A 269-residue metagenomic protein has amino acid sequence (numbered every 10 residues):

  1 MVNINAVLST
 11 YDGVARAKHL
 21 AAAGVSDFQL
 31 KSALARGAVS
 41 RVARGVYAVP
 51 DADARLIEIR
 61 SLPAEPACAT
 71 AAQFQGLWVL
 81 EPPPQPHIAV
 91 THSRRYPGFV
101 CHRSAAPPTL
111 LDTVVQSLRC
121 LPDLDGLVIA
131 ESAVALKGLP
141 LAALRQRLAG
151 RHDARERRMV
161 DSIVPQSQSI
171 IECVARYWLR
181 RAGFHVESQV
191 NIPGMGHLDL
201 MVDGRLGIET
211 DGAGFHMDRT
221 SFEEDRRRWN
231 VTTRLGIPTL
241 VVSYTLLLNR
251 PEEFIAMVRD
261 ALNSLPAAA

Functional and structural regions predicted by a protein language model:
M1-H152, N263-A269: Short gly/ser-rich loop at a beta-strand->alpha-helix junction or flexible surface loop bordering the NTP-binding
V134-A269: Surface segments flanking catalytic/ligand-binding clefts of nucleic-acid enzymes
